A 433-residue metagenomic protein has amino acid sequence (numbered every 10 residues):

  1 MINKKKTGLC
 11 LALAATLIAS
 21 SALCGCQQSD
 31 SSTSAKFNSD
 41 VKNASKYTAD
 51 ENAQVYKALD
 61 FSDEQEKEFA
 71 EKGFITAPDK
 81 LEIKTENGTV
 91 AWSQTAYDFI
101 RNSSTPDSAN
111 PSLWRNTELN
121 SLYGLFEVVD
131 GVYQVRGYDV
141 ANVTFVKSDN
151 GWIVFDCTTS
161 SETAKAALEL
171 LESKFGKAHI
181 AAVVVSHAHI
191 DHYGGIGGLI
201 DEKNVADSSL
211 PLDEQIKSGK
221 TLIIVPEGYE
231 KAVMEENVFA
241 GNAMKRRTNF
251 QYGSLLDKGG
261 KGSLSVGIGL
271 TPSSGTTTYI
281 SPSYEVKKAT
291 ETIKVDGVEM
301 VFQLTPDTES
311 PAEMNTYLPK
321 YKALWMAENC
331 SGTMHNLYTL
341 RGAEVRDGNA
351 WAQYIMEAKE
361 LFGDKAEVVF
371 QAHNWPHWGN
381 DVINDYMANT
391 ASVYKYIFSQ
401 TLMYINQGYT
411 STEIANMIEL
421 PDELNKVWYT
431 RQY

Functional and structural regions predicted by a protein language model:
I2-A12: Bacterial N-terminal signal peptides that target proteins for export
S21-G25: C-terminal motif of bacterial Sec signal peptides marking the signal peptidase cleavage site
Q27-S29: Bacterial signal peptide processing site
T33-L113, G241-T248, Y252-G267, T271-P272 (+2 more regions): Accessory terminal helices/loops
E118-A178, M314-L318, K322-E328: Conserved beta-strand hairpin/beta-sheet module of binuclear metal-dependent hydrolase folds, prominently
E127, K217-S218, G228-P306, A350-F362: Metallo-beta-lactamase
N150-G151, E162-L222: Active-site metal-binding motif and surrounding structural segment of the metallo-beta-lactamase
W152, T159-S161, S274, T278-S283 (+1 more regions): Metallo-beta-lactamase
